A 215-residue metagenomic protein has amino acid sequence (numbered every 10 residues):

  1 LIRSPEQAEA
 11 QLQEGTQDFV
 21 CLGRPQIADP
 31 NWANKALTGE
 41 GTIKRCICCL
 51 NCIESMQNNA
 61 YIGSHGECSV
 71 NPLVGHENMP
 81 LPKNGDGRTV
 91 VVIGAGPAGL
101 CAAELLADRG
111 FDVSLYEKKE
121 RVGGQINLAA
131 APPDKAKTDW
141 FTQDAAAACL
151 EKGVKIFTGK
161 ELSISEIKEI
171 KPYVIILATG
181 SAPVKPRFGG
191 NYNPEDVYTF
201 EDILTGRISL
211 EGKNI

Functional and structural regions predicted by a protein language model:
L1-I93, P97, C101-D108, D112-V113 (+4 more regions): Flavin-dependent oxidoreductase catalytic cores
E9-F19, Q26, A136, A145-A146 (+2 more regions): C-terminal structured "cap/appendage" subdomains that terminate the fold
C21-L22, G159, L177: Short beta-strand and adjacent tight-turn residues that come in two discontinuous sequence segments and form the edges
L81-R88, L128-W140, T199-R207: Short, contiguous acidic/charged loop-to-helix segments that flank catalytic cores in large enzymes
V92-T158: Beta1-alpha1 glycine-rich phosphate/pyrophosphate-binding loop at the start of Rossmann-like nucleotide-binding domains
T158-E169, K185: A conserved short coil-to-beta-strand element within the FAD-binding core of flavoproteins
P172-V174, A178-K185: Glycine-/small-residue-rich beta->alpha transition segments that form the dinucleotide
